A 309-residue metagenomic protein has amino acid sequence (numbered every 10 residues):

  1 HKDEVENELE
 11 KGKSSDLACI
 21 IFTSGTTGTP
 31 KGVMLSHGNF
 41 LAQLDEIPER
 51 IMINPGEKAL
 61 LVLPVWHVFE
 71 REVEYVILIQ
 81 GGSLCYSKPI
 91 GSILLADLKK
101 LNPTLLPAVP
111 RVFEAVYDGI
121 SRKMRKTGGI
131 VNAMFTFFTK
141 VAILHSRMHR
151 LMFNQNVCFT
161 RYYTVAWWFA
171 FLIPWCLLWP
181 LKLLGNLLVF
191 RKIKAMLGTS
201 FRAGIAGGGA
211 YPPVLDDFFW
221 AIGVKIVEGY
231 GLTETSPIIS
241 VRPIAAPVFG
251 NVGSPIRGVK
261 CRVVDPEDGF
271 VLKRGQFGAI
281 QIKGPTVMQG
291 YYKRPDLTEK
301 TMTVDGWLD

Functional and structural regions predicted by a protein language model:
K2-F22, T29, M52-K58: Conserved pre-ATP/AMP-binding loop-to-beta segment of ANL
A18-L44: Conserved AMP-binding A3 loop
H37, Y211, W220-K225, L232-G250 (+2 more regions): Active-site loops of AMP-binding adenylate-forming
L41-K58, V65-F190, S200, K225: Conserved AMP-binding/adenylation subdomain of ANL enzymes
Q43-I47, A115-I120, G204-I205, L215-D217 (+4 more regions): Adenylate-forming
V62-H67, G208-A210: Conserved AMP-binding
R111, A166-F171, G207-L215, V224-P243 (+2 more regions): Conserved A3 ("GATE") glycine/threonine-rich loop of ANL adenylate-forming enzymes
P255, R262-V264, F270-G275, A279-D309: Conserved ATP-binding/catalytic segment of the ANL
